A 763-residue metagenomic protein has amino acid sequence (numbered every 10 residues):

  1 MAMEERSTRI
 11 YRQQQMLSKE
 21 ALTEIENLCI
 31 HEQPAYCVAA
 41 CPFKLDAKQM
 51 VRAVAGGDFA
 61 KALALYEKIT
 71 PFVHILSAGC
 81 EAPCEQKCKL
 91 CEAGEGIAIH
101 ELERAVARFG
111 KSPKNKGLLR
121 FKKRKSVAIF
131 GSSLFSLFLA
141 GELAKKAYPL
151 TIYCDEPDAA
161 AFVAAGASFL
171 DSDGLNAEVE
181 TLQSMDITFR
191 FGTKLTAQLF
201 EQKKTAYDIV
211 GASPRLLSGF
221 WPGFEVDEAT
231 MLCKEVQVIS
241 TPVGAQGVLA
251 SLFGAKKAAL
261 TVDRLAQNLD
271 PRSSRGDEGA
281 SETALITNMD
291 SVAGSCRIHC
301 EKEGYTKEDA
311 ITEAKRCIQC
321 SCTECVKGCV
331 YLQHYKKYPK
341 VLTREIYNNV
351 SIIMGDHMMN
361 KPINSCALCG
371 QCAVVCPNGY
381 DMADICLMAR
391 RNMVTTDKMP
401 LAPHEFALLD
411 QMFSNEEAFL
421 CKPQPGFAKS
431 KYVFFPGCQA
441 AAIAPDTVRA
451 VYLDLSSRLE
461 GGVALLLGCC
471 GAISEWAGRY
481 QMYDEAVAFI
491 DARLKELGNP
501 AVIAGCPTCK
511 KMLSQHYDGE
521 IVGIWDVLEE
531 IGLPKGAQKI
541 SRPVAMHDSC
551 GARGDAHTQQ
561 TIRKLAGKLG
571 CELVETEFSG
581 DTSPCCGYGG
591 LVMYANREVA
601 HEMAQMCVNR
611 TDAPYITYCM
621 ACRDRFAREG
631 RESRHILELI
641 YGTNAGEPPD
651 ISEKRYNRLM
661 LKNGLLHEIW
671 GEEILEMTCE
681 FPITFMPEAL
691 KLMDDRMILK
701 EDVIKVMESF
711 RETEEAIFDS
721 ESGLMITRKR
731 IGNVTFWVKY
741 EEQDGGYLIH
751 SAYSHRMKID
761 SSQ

Functional and structural regions predicted by a protein language model:
M1-G117, A212-S365: Ferredoxin-type iron-sulfur electron-transfer modules and their immediate structural context
A35-V38, K48-D208, K336-E520, K654-L666: Iron-sulfur-cluster electron-transfer modules
K61-L63, T70-L90, A229-E282, D309 (+4 more regions): Extended, hydrophobic interaction surfaces within ordered domains
S126-G131, G211, K431-G437, R542-C550 (+2 more regions): Short hydrophobic beta-strand segments
S132, C154-P157, T241, G437 (+3 more regions): Cofactor-binding loop segments of dinucleotide-utilizing enzymes, especially the Rossmann-like FAD- and NAD(P)+-binding
G166-L170, Q439-W525, P543, G551-G567 (+1 more regions): Cofactor-cradling patches in redox/metallo enzymes
G192, A212-R215, C506, C619: Glycine-rich, N-terminal phosphate-binding loop of Rossmann-like dinucleotide-binding domains
G646, D650-Q763: Ribonuclease/tRNase effector modules and their secretory precursors
